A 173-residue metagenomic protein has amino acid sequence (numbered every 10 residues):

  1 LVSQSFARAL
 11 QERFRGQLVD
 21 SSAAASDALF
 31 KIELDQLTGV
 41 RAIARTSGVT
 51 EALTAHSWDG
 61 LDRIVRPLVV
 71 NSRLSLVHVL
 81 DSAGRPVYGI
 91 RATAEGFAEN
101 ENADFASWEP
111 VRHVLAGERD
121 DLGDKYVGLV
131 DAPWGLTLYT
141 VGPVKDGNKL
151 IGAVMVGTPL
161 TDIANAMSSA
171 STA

Functional and structural regions predicted by a protein language model:
L1-A55, S72-S75, S82, G135 (+1 more regions): Juxtamembrane extracytoplasmic/periplasmic/luminal helical "stalk" adjacent to the first N-terminal
I43, R85-A92, L138-Y139: Amphipathic coiled-coil signal-relay and dimerization helices
T54-I64, V70-R73, R91-V130, G157 (+2 more regions): Extracytoplasmic/periplasmic sensor domains and loops in membrane signaling proteins
V79, P143-V144: Hydrophobic beta-strand positions
L80-D81, D131: A cross-kingdom signal targeting lumenal/periplasmic-facing segments of multi-pass membrane and secretory-pathway
K125-Y126, W134-P143: A short beta-strand signature within small-molecule sensing/ligand-binding domains used in signal transduction
V144-V154: Short hydrophobic/glycine-rich mini-motifs in sensory/regulatory modules that couple input to downstream signaling
